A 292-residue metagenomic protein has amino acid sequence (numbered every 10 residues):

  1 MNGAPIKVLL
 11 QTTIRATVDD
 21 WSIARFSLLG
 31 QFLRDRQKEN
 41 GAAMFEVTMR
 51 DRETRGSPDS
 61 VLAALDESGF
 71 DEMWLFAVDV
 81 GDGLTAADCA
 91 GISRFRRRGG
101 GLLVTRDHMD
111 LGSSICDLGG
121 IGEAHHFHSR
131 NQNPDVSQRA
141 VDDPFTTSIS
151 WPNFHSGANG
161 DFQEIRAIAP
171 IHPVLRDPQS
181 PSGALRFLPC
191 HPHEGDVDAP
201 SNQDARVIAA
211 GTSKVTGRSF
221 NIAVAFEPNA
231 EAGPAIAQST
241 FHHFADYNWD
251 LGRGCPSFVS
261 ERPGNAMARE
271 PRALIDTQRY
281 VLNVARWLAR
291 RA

Functional and structural regions predicted by a protein language model:
M1-E72, F76, P263-R269, Q278 (+1 more regions): Aromatic-Pro/Gly-enriched surface loop or interdomain linker that acts as a lid/target-recognition segment
Q11, V80-S180: A glycine-rich, often tryptophan-bearing local segment used as a flexible ligand/cofactor-contacting loop or short
R15-A16, D79-V80, M109-L111, K214 (+2 more regions): Short, solvent-exposed loop/turn segments at secondary-structure junctions
A16-W21, F244-D250: Short, solvent-exposed loop/turn elements at domain surfaces
V61-D66, G211-S219, A223-N229, P234 (+3 more regions): Lipid deacylating catalytic domains
D71-F76, L103, A235-A237: Structural motif
N133-S239: Catalytic beta-strand/loop cores that center a nucleophilic Ser/Cys/Thr and support acyl-enzyme chemistry
D246-L274: A solvent-exposed, charged loop/short amphipathic helix patch at secondary-structure junctions
